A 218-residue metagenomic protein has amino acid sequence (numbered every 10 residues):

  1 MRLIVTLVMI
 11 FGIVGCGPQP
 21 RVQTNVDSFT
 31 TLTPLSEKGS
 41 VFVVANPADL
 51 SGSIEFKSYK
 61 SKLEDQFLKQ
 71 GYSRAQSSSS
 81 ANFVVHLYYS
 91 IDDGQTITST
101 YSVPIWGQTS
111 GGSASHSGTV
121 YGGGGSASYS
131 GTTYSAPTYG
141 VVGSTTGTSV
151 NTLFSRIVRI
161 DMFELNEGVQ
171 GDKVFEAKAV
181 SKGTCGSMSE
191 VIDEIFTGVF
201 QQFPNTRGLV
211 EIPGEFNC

Functional and structural regions predicted by a protein language model:
M1-C16: Sec-dependent bacterial lipoprotein signal peptides
V5, R74, S149-N151: Residues embedded in well-ordered secondary-structure elements
C16-Q70, A75, S80-F83, S90-S99 (+1 more regions): A structural "domain/chain start" motif
C16-T33, V141, T145-C218: C-terminal/domain-edge helix-coil "capping" segments
V41-V44, V84-Y88, R159-D161, V174-K178: Soluble periplasmic/extracytoplasmic beta-strand elements of cell-envelope proteins
K60-D65, V103-Q108, A179-S181, E194-V199: Short, low-complexity, polar/charged sequence segments that are solvent-exposed and flexible
N82-Y89, G131, A136, G198-T206 (+1 more regions): Noncatalytic linker/hinge segments flanking ATPase motor cores
Y88-N166: Surface-exposed short loop/turn segments
